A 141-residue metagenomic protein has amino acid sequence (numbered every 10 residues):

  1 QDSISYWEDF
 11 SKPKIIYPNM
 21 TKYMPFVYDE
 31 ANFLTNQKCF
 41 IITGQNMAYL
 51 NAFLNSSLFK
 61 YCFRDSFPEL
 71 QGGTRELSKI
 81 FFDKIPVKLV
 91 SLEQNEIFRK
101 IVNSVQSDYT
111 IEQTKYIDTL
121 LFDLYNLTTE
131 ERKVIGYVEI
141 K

Functional and structural regions predicted by a protein language model:
Q1-E93, D123: Polybasic, glycine- and aromatic-enriched phosphate-binding surface used to engage nucleic acids
L89-K141: Non-catalytic DNA-recognition/assembly elements of restriction-modification systems
